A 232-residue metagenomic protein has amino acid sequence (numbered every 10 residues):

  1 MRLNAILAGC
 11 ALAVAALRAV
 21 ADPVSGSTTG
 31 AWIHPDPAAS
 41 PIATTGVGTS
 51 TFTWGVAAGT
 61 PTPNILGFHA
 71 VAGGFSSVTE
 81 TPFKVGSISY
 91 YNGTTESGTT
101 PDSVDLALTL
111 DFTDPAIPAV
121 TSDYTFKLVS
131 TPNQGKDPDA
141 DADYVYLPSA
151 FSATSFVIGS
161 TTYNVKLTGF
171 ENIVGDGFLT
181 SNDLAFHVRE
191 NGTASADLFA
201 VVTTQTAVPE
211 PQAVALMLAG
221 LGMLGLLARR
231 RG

Functional and structural regions predicted by a protein language model:
M1-R2: N-terminal secretory signal peptides that target proteins for export/translocation
A5-V24, D197-L226: Short, threonine-centered small-residue motifs that mark membrane-proximal processing/anchoring sites and TM-junction
D22-A207: Mature extracellular "passenger" or substrate-interacting domains of secreted, surface-exposed proteins
R229-G232: Short, charged juxtamembrane terminal tails flanking transmembrane helices
